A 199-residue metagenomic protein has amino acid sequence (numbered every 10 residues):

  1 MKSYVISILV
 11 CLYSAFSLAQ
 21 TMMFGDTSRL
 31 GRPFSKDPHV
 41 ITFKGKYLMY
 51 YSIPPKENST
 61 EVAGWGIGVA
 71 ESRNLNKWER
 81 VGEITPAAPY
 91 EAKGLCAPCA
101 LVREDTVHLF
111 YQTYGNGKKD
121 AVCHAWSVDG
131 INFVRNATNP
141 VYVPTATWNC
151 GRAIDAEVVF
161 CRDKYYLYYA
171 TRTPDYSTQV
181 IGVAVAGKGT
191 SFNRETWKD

Functional and structural regions predicted by a protein language model:
M1-Y4: Positively charged n-region of N-terminal signal peptides that target proteins for export
I6-S7, S17: Cleavable N-terminal signal peptides
A19-L95, L101-I154, V159-D199: Beta-rich carbohydrate-recognition and catalytic domains
